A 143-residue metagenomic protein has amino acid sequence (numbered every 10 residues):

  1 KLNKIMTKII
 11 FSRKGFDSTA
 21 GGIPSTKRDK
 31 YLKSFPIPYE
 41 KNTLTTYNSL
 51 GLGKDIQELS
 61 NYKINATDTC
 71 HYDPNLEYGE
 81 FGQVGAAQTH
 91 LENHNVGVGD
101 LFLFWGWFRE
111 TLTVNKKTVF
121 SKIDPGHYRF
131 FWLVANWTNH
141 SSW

Functional and structural regions predicted by a protein language model:
K1-I5: Short, Lys/Arg-enriched N-terminal segments with co-localized hydrophobic residues within the first ~10-30 amino acids
K8-F11, G15-T19, I23-W143: Structured alpha/beta reader/binder surfaces that contact nucleic acids or chromatin modification marks
